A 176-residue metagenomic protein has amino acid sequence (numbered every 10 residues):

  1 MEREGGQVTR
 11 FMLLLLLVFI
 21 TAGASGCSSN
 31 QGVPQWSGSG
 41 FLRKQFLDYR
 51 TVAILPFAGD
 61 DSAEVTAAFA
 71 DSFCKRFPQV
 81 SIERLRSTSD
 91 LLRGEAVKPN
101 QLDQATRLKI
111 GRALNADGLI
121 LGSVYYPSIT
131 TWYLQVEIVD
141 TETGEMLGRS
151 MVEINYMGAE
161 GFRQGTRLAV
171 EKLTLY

Functional and structural regions predicted by a protein language model:
E2-L13: Bacterial N-terminal signal peptides that target proteins for export
L14-G23: Bacterial N-terminal signal peptides
F19, F69-F73, F77, A169 (+1 more regions): Hydrophobic, Leu/Ile/Phe/Ala-enriched alpha-helical segments that form helix-helix packing faces
C27-R50, E64-A67, I110-A113, Y126-Y133 (+1 more regions): C-terminal/domain-edge helix-coil "capping" segments
S37-G40, N100-K109, L121: N-terminal post-signal-peptidase region of extra-cytosolic proteins
Y49-A105, R112: N-terminal segment of the mature soluble domain
D117: Conserved acidic residues
